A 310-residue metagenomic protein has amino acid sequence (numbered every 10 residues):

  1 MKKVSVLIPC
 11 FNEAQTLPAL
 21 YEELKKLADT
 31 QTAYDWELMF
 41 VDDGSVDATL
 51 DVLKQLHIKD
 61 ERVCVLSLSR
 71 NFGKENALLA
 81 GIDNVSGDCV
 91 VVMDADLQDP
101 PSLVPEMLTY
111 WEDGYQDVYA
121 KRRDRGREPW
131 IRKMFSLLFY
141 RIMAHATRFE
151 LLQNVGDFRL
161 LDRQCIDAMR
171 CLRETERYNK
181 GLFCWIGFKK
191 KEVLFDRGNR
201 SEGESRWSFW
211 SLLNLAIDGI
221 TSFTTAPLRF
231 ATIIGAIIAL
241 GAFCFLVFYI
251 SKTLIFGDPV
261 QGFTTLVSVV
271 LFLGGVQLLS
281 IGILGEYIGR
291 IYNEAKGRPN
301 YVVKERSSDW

Functional and structural regions predicted by a protein language model:
M1-R127: Structured catalytic core of nucleotide-sugar glycosyltransferases
P9, L68-R70, R159, T232 (+2 more regions): Short conserved micro-motifs on helix faces and helix-strand junctions that flank and scaffold key functional residues
A19-E22, K26, D51, L137-Y140 (+2 more regions): Generic recognition of well-ordered alpha-helical segments within structured catalytic/regulatory domains
L24, G81, D96, V118 (+5 more regions): Residue-level signature of catalytic and energy-coupling elements of molecular machines, predominantly ATP/GTP-dependent
K26, T30, Q55, K59 (+7 more regions): Conserved amphipathic alpha-helical interaction elements at protein-protein interfaces in regulatory, energy-coupling
R62, L66-R70, K74-N84, P100-L182 (+1 more regions): Acceptor/aglycone-binding surface of glycosyltransferases and processive sugar-polymer synthases
Y178-W310: Hydrophobic helical membrane-anchoring modules
